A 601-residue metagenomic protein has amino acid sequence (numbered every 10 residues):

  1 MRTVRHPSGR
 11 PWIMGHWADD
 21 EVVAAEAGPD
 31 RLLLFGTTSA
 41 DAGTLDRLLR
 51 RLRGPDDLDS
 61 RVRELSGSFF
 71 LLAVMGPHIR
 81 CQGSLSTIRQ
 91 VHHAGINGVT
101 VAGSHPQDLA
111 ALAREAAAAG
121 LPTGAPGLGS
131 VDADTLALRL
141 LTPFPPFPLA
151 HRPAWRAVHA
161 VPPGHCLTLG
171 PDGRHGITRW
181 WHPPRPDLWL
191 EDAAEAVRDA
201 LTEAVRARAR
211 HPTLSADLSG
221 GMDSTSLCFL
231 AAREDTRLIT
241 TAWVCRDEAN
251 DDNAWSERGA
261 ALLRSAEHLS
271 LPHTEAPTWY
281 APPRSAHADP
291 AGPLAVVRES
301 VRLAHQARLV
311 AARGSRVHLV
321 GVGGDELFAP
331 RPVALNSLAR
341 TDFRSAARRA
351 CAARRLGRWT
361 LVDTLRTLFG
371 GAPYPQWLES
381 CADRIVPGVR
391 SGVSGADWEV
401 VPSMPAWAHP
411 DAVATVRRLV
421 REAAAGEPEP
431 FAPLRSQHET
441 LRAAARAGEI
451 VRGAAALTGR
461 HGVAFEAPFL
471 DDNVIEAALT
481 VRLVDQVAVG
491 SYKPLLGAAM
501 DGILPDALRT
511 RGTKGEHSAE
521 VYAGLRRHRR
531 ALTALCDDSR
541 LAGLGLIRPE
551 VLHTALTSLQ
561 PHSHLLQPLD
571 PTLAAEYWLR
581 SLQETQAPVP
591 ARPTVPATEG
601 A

Functional and structural regions predicted by a protein language model:
M1-T278, L566-L569, A601: Cysteine-centered catalytic environments shared across enzyme families
E26-L32, T37-R51, D397-T440, R592: Glycine/proline-rich, flexible active-site/cofactor-binding loop segments that harbor closely spaced acidic
R53, A111, T360, E422-A432 (+3 more regions): Short amphipathic alpha-helical segments and their helix-coil junctions
D56, S60, G127-T135, E429-R442 (+3 more regions): Structural motif
F70, A137-P146, H305-R308, L441-A456 (+1 more regions): Short, hydrophobic/amphipathic alpha-helical patches that form generic packing surfaces within helical domains
P77-R80, P171, W181-T415, L457-E466 (+3 more regions): ATP-dependent adenylate-handling active sites, centered on carboxylate activation for C-N bond formation
S219, R417-A425, E449-A455: Long, K/E/R/D-enriched contiguous segments that form extended
P332, L504-L566: PAPS-dependent sulfotransferase catalytic core
